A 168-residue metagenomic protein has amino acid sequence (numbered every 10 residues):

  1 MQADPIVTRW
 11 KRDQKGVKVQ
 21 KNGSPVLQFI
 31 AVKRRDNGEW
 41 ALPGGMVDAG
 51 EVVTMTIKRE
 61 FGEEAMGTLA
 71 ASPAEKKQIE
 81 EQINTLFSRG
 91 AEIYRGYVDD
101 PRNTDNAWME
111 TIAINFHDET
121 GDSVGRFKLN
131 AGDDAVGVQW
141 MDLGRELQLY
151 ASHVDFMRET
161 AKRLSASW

Functional and structural regions predicted by a protein language model:
M1, K18, V26, A71-I93 (+2 more regions): N-terminal accessory scaffold of Fe(II)-dependent oxygenases
M1, P5, V53-T54, H153: Phosphate/oxyanion-binding active-site loops and adjacent basic polyanion-contact surfaces
M1-P43: N-terminal strand-loop-strand
I6, K33, I57-G62, M66 (+2 more regions): Amphipathic alpha-helical interaction motifs in eukaryotic regulatory proteins
W10, N37, G62, M66-A70 (+2 more regions): Short amphipathic alpha-helices and their capping/turn residues within compact interaction modules
K21-P25, G45-T54, N103-A107, E146 (+1 more regions): Amphipathic alpha-helical protein-protein interaction segments
K33-A41, E92-W168: Nudix hydrolase/Nudix homology domain
A41-A91, I114: The catalytic Nudix box helix
